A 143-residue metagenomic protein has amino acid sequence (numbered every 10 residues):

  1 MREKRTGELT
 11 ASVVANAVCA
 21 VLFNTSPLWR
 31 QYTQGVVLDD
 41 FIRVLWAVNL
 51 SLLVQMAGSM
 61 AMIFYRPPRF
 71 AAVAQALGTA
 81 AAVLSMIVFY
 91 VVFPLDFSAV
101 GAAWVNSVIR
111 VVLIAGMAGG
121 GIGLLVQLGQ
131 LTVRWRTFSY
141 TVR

Functional and structural regions predicted by a protein language model:
M1-L9, V36-V44, P67-A80, W104-S107 (+1 more regions): Membrane-interface segments at loop-to-transmembrane junctions
M1-S51: N-terminal signal-anchor transmembrane alpha-helix
L22-S26, V83-L95: C-terminal TM-helix exit segments that contain a strictly Trp-centered aromatic cap at the helix terminus
T33-F41, F89-V111, L125: Interfacial non-cytosolic loop connecting adjacent transmembrane helices
F41-V54, S107-M117: Alpha-helical transmembrane segments of polytopic membrane proteins
Q55-V88: Loop-to-transmembrane helix junctions at the membrane interface
L124-R143: Cytosolic juxtamembrane helix at the C-terminal end of the final transmembrane segment
